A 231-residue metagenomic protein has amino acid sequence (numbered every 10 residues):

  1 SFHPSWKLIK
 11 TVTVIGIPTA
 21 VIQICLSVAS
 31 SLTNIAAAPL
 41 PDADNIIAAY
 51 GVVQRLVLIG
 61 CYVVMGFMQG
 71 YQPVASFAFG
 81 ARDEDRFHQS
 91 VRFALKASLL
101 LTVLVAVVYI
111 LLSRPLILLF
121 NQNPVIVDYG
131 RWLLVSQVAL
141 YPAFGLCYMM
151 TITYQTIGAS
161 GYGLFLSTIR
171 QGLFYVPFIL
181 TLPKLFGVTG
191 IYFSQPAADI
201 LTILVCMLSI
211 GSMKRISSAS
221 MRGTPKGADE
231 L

Functional and structural regions predicted by a protein language model:
S1-I17, A75-L140, T181-L231: Short alpha-helical transmembrane segments in multi-pass integral membrane proteins
P4-L32, I59, V63, L134 (+1 more regions): Hydrophobic faces of transmembrane alpha-helices in multi-pass small-molecule transporters and flippases across diverse
I9-T13, D44, I59, V63 (+3 more regions): Hydrophobic alpha-helical transmembrane segments of integral membrane proteins, especially multi-pass transporters
I24, V28-S31, T102-I110, G145 (+2 more regions): Hydrophobic positions within alpha-helical transmembrane segments of bacterial inner-membrane proteins
S27-V53, I59, F77-A78, P115-P124 (+1 more regions): Helix-terminus/linker motif at the lipid-water interface of multi-pass membrane proteins
S31-A36, I59, V107, M149-T153 (+2 more regions): Alpha-helical transmembrane segments of multipass membrane proteins
A49-S113, F144-L166: Small-residue-rich hydrophobic transmembrane alpha-helices
M65-M68, Q137-T156, Y162-Q171, F178 (+1 more regions): Short runs within selected transmembrane alpha-helices of multi-pass transporters and secretion channels
